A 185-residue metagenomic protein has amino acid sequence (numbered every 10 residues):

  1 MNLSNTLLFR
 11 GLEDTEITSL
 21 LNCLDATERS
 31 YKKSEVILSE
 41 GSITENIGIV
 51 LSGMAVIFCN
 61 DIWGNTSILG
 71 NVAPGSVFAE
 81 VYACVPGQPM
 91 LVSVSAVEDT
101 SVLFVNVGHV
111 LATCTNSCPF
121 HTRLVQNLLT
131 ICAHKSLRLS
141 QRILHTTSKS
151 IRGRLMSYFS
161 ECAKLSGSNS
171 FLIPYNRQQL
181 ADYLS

Functional and structural regions predicted by a protein language model:
M1-K33, F78, Y82-P86: Cyclic nucleotide-binding regulatory module and flanking cytosolic helices
L20-L21, I37-G41: Short loop/turn motifs at secondary-structure junctions and domain boundaries
L24, I68-L129: Cyclic-nucleotide recognition modules
D25, L38, L51, S157-K164: Short, locally clustered residues in the helix-turn-helix/winged-helix DNA-binding domain
E28-R29, L38-S39, E45-L51, I68-G70 (+1 more regions): His/acidic/aromatic-lined binding-pocket segments of jelly-roll/cupin-type domains and related regulatory beta-sandwich
S34, E45-F58, A73-G75: Glycine- and acidic-residue-biased ligand/ion/polar-headgroup-sensing regions
A55-S67: A short beta-strand-loop-beta hairpin characteristic of the jelly-roll/cupin
P119-S185: Polybasic "coupling" helices that flank or enter modular domains
